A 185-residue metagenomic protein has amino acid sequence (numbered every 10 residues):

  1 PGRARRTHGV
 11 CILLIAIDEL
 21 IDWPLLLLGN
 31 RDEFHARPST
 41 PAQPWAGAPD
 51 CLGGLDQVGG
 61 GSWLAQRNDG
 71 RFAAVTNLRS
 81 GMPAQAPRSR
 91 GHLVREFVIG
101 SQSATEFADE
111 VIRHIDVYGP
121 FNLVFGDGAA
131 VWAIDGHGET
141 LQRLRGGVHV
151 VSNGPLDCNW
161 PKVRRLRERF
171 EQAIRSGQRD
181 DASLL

Functional and structural regions predicted by a protein language model:
P1-A4: Compositionally biased, low-complexity flexible segments
R6-L185: N-terminal nucleophile
